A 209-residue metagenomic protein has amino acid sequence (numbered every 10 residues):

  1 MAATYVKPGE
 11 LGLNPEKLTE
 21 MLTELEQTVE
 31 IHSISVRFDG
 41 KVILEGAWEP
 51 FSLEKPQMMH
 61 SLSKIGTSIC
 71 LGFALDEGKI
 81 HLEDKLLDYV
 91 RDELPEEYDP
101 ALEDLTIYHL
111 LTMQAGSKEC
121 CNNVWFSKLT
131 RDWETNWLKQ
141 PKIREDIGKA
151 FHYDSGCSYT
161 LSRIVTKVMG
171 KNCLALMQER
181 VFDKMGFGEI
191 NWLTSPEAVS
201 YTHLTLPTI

Functional and structural regions predicted by a protein language model:
M1-L13: Short, compositionally biased leader-like segments
M21-S52: A short, well-structured edge-of-sheet supersecondary motif
E26-V29, S33, K55-S61, P100-E103 (+2 more regions): Aromatic-acidic/polar surface patches that form glycan- and anion
S35-A47, T130-W137, F182-T194: Acidic-glycine-rich active-site phosphate/pyrophosphate-binding loop
G40, M58-E83, L110, L161-V165: Active-site SXXK
W48-F51, N136-D146, L193-S200: Acidic/His metal-coordination segments adjacent to aromatic residues that form catalytic metal sites in metalloenzymes
D88, E97-F187: Active-site-adjacent helix/loop patches that line small-molecule binding or acyl-intermediate pockets
T202-T208: Conserved small/polar residues in nucleotide/adenosyl-binding loops
